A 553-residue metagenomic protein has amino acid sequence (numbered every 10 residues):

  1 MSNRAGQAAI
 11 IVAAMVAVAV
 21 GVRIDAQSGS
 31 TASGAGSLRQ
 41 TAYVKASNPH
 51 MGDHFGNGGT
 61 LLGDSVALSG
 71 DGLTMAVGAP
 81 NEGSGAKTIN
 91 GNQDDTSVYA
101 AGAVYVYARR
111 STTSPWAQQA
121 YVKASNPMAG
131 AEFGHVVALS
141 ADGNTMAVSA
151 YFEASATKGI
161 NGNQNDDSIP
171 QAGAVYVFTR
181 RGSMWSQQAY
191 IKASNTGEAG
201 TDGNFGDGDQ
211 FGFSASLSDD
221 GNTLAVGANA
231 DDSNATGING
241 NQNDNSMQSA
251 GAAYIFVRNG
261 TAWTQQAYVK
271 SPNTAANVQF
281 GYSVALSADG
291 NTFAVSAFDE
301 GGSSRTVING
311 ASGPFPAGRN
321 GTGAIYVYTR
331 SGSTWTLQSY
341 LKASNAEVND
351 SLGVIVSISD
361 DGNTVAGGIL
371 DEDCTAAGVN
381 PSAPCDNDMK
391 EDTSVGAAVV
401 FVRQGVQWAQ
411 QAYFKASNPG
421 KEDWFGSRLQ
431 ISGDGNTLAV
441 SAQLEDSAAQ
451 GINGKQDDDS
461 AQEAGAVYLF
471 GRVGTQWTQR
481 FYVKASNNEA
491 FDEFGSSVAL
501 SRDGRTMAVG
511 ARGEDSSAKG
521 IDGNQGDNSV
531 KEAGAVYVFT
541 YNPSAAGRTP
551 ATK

Functional and structural regions predicted by a protein language model:
M1-I10: Bacterial N-terminal signal peptides that target proteins for export
I10-A19: Bacterial N-terminal signal peptides
A19-D25: Juxtamembrane cytosolic interface motif at the C-terminal end of transmembrane helices
D25-K553: Conserved beta-strand/short-helix segments that make up beta-rich extracellular adhesion/recognition modules
